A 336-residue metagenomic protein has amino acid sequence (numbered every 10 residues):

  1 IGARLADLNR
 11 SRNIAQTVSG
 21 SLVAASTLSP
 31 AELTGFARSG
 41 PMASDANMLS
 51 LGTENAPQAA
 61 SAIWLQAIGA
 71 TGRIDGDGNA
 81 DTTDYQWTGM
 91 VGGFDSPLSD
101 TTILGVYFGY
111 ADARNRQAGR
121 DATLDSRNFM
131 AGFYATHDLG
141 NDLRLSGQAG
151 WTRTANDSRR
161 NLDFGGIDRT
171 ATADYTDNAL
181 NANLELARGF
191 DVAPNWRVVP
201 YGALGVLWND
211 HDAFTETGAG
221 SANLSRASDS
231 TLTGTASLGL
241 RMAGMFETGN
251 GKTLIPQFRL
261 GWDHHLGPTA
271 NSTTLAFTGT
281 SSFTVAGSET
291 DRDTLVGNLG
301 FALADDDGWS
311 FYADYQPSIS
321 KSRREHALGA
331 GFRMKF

Functional and structural regions predicted by a protein language model:
I1-P194, E289, Y312-K335: Outer membrane beta-barrel translocator domains of Type V secretion systems
I63-W64, P200-L204, P256-G261: Extended hydrophobic secondary-structure segments that form protein cores and membrane-embedded regions
G69-T71, A111-A113, L204-L207, G261-H265: Short, internal active-site loops enriched in acidic
L98, F190, W208-D210, F246: Sec/Tat-exported extracytoplasmic proteins
S158-T170, F214-R226, T274-V285: Solvent-exposed loop segments that connect transmembrane elements
L184-L186, R197-V198, A203-H211: Solvent-exposed flexible segments
L207-T217, H265-G267: C-terminal ends of transmembrane alpha-helices and the immediately adjacent extracellular/lumenal or cytosolic loop
L224-F336: Outer membrane beta-barrel transmembrane domains
